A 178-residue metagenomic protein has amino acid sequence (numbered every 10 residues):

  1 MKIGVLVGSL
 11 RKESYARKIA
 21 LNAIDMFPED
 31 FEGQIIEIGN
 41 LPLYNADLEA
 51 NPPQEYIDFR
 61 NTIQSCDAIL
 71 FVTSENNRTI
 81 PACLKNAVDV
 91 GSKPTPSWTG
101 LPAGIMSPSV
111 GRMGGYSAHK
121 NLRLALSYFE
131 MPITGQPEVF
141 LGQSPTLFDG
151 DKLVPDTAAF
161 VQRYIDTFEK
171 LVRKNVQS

Functional and structural regions predicted by a protein language model:
M1-D30: N-terminal beta1-alpha1 ligand-phosphate binding loop
K12-Y15, Y44, T79-I80, G114-G115: Secondary-structure boundary/capping motif
A16, A20, Y56, L84 (+3 more regions): A general structural signal for well-ordered alpha-helical segments in protein cores
P28-Q34, P132: A generic structural motif
I38-Q54, F148-D149: N-terminal beta-loop-helix "entrance" segment that forms/cooperates in small-molecule cofactor or anionic ligand
N51-F129: Helix-loop-strand module that forms the ligand-binding subsite of alpha/beta enzymes
D58, P132-S178: Glycine-rich phosphate/pyrophosphate-binding loop and the adjoining helix
